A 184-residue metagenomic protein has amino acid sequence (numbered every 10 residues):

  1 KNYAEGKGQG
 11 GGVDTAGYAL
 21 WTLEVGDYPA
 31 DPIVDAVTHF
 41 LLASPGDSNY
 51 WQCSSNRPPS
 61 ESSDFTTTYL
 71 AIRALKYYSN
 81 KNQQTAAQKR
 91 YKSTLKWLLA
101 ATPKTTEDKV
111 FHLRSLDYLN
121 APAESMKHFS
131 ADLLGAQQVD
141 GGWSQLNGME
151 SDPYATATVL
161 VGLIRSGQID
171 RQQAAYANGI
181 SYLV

Functional and structural regions predicted by a protein language model:
K1-H39, D47-R90, L99-A131, Q138-V184: An alpha-helical repeat/solenoid feature that recognizes helix-turn-helix modules
K96: A small/polar active-site loop signature that marks catalytic segments
